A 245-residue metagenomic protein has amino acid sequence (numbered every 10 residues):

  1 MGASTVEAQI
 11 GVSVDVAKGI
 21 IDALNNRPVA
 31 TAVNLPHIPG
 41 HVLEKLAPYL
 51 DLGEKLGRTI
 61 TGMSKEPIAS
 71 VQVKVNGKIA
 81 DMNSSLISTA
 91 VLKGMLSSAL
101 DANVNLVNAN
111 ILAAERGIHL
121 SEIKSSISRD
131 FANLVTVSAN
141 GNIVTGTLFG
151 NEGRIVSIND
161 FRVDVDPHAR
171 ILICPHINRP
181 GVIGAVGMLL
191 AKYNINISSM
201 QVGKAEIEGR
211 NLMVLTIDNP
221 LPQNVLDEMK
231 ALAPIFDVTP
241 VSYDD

Functional and structural regions predicted by a protein language model:
M1-P48: Contiguous mid-protein beta-loop-alpha structural module that forms a pocket-lining wall or clamp of enzyme active
I38-A80, S84-D245: A conserved regulatory-domain signal marking ACT and ACT-like small-molecule sensing domains and adjacent regulatory
